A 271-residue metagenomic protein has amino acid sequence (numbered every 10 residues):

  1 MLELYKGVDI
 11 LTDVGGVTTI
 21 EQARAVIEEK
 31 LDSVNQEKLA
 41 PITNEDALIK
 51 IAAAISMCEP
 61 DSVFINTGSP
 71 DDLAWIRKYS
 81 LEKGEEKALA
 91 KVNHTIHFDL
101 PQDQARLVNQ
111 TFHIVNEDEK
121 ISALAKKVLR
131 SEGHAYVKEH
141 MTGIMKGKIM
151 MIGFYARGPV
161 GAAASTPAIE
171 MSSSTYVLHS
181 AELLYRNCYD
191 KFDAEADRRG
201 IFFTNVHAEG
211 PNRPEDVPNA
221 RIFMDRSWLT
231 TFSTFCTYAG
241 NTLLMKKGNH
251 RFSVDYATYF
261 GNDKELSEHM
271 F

Functional and structural regions predicted by a protein language model:
L2-F271: Conserved internal helical-beta-strand scaffold that buttresses enzyme catalytic cores
